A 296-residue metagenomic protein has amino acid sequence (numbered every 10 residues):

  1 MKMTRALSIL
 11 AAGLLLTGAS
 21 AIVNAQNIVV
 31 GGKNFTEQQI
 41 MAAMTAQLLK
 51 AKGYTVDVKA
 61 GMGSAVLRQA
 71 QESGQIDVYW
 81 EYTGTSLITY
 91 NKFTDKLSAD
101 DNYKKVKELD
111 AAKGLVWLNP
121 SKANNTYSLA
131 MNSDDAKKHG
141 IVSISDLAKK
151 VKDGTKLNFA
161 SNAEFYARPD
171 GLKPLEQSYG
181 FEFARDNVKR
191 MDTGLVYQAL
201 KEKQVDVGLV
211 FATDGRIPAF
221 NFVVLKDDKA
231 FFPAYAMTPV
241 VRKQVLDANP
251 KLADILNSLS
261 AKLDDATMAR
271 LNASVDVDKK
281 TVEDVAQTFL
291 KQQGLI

Functional and structural regions predicted by a protein language model:
N27-T45, M62-V66, E164-A167: Extracytoplasmic "Venus flytrap"
T36-T55, Q71, K173-Q177: Short, polar/charged alpha-helical segment
E37, Y166-S178, P250-I296: An extracytoplasmic/periplasmic, membrane-proximal ligand-sensing/linker region
A60-S64, G74-L87, N102, N162 (+4 more regions): Beta->alpha turn/N-cap motifs
Y90-L118, Q204, R216-A230: Ligand-binding "clamshell"
D101-N158, A261-D265: A conserved helix-loop-strand patch within extracytoplasmic ligand-binding domains of the periplasmic binding
Y127-K137, A236-N249: A bilobed periplasmic-binding-protein/Venus flytrap-type ligand-binding module shared by bacterial periplasmic
G154-D227: Ligand-binding pocket segment of bilobal, Venus flytrap-like solute-binding proteins
